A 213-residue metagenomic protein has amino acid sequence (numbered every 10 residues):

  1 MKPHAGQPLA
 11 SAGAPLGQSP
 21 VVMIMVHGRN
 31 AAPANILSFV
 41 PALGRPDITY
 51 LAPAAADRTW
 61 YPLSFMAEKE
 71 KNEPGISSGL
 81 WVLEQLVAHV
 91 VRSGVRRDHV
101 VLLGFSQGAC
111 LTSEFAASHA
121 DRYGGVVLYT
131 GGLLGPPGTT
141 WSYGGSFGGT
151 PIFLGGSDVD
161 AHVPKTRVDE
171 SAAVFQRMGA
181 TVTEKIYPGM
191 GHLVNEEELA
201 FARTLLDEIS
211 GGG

Functional and structural regions predicted by a protein language model:
M1-H99: Serine-hydrolase catalytic machinery in alpha/beta-hydrolase-like enzymes
I36-F39, T140, P164-V174: Short alpha-helix in the alpha/beta-hydrolase fold that links the catalytic acid
L102-G104, Y129, G155: Short beta-strand immediately N-terminal to the catalytic nucleophile in serine-hydrolase-like folds
L103-G108, T112: Gly/Ala-rich beta-loop-alpha elbow adjacent to hydrolase catalytic centers
L111-F115, P137: Hydrolases whose catalytic domains are alpha/beta-hydrolase-1, hotdog thioesterase, or metallo-beta-lactamase-like
D121-L134: A conserved short beta-strand
F153-G156, D160: Short beta-strand/loop motif that positions the catalytic acidic residue of the alpha/beta-hydrolase fold
T166-G213: C-terminal catalytic histidine-bearing segment of alpha/beta-hydrolase fold enzymes
